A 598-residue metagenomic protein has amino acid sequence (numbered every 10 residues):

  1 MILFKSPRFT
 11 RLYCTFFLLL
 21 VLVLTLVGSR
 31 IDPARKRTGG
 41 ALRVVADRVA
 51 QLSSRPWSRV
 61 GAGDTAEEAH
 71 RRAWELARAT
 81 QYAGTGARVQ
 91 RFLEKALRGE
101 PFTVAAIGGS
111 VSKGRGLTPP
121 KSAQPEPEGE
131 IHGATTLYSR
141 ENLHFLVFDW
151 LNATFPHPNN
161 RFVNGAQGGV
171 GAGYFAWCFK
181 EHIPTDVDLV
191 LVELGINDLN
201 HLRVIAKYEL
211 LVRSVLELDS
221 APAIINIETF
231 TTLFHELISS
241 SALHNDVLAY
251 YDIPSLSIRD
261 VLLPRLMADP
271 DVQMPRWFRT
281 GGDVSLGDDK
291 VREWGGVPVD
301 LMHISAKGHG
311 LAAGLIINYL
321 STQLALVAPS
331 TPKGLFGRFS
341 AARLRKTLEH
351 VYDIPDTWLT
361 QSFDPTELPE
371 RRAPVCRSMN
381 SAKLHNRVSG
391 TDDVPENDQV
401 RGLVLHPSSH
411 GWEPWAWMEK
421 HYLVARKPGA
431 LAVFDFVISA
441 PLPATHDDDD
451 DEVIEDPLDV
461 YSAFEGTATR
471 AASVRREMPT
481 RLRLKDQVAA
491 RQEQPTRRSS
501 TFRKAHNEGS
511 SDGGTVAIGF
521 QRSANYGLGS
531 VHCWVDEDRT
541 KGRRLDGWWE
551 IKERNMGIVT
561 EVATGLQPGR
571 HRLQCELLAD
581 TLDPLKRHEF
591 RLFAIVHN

Functional and structural regions predicted by a protein language model:
M1-I107, V111-L137, P156-P158, P298-N598: N-terminal secretory targeting modules
R30-I31, S53, A223-E228, S239-G295 (+1 more regions): Extracellular serine-dependent O-acyl
A87-F92, F148, A172-I183, A206-S214 (+1 more regions): Alpha-helical scaffolding within the catalytic cores of extracellular/periplasmic polymer-degrading hydrolases
F102, L137-N142, G169, G173 (+3 more regions): Soluble non-cytosolic domains of exported or imported proteins
T103-I107, S112, R161-A166, D188-L194 (+3 more regions): Structural recognition of the beta-strand scaffold that forms the well-ordered cores of secreted hydrolase catalytic
A105-I107, K113, L117-P119, E130 (+3 more regions): Oxyanion-hole/transition-state-stabilizing segment in secreted/luminal serine hydrolases and related acyltransferases
P127, H144-F162: Signal peptide-proximal N-terminal region of secreted/periplasmic/extracellular or secretory-lumen proteins
E193-N197, L210-N245: Active-site segments of SGNH/GDSL-like serine hydrolases that catalyze O-acetyl group transfer/hydrolysis on lipids
